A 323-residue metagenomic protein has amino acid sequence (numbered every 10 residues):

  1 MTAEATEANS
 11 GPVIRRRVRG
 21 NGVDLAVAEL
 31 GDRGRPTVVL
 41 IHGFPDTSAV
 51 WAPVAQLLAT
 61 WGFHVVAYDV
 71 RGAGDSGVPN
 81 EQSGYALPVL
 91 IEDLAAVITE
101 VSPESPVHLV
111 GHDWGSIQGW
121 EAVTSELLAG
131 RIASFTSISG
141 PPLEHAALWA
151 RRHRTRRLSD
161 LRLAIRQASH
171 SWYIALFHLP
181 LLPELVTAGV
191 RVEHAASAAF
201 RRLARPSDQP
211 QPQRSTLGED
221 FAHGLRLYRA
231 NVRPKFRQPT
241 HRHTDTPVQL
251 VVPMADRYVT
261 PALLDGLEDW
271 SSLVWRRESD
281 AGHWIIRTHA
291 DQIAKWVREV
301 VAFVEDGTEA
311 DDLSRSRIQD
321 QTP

Functional and structural regions predicted by a protein language model:
M1-R17: An N-terminal hydrophobic leader/cap segment in hydrolases
G11-P12, L25, F44, A49-V50 (+2 more regions): Flexible "cap/lid" subdomain of the alpha/beta-hydrolase fold that forms the substrate-access gate
G20-E29: A short loop-to-beta-strand scaffold at the N-terminal edge of the catalytic core in hydrolase folds
E29-G77: Conserved HGGG/HGGXW glycine-rich cap/lid loop of the alpha/beta-hydrolase fold
T37-L40, V66, V110, T136 (+1 more regions): Conserved Rossmann-like nucleotide-binding pocket used by diverse enzymes that bind dinucleotide cofactors
V54, A122, L263, W296-V300: Hydrophobic residues on the short alpha-helix immediately C-terminal to a glycine-rich phosphate/catalytic loop
S271-P323: Catalytic active-site module of serine/aspartate enzymes centered on a nucleophile-bearing elbow/loop
